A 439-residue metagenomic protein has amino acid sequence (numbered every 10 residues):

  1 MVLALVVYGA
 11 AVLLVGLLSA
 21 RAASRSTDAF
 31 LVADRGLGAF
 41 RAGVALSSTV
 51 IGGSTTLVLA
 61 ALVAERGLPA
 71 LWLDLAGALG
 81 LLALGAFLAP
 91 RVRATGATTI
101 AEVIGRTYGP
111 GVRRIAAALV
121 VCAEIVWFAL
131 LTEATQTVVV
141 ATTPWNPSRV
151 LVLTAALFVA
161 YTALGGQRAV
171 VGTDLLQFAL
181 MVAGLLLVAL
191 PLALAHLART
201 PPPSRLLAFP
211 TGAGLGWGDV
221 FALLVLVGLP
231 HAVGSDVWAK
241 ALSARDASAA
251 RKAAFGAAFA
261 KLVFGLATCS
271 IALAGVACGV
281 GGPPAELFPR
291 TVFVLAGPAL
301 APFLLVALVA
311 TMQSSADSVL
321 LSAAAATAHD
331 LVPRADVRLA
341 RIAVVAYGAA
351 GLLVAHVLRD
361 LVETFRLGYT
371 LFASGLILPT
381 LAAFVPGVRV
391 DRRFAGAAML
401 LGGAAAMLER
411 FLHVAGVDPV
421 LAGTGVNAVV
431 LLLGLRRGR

Functional and structural regions predicted by a protein language model:
M1-R439: Membrane-embedded helix-loop-helix hairpins and adjacent transmembrane boundary segments in multi-pass transporters
